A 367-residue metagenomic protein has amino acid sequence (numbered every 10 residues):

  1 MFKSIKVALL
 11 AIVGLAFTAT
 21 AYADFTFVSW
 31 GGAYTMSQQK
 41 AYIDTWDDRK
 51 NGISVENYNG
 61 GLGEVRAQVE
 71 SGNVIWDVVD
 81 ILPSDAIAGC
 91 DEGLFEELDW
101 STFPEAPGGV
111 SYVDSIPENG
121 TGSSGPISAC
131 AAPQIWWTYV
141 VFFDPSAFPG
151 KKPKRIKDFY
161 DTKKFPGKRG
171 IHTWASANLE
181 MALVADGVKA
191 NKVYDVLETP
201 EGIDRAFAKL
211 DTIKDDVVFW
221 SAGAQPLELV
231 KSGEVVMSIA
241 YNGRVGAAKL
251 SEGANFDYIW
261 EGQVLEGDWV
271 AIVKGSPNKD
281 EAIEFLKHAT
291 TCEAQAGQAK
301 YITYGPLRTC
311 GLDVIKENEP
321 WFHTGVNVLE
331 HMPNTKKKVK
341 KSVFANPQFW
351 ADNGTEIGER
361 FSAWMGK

Functional and structural regions predicted by a protein language model:
A23-G89: Early extracytoplasmic/lumenal segment of secretory-pathway proteins
G32-S37, L82-A86, C90-L227: Extracytoplasmic ligand-binding site segments that recognize negatively charged/polar headgroups
I75-D80, F219-W220, V236-Y241, D257: Paired acidic/hydrophobic, glycine-rich loop segments that form the ligand-binding mouth/hinge of periplasmic-binding
D85-A88, M237-N255: A ligand-binding cleft/hinge motif common to bilobed small-molecule-binding domains
V140-A147, L183-A185, E266-K279, G297-K300 (+1 more regions): A bilobed periplasmic-binding-protein/Venus flytrap-type ligand-binding module shared by bacterial periplasmic
I203-T212, L250-S276: Periplasmic-binding protein-like
V273-K340: Mature extracytoplasmic/periplasmic domains
N334-K367: Conserved C-terminal helix/tail region of periplasmic/extracytoplasmic solute-binding proteins
